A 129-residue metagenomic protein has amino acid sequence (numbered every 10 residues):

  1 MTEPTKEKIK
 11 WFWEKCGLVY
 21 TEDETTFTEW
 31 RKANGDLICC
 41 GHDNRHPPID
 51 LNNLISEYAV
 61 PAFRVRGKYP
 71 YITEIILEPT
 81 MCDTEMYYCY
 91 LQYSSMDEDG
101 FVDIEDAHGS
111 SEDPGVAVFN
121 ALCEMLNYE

Functional and structural regions predicted by a protein language model:
M1-E129: Glycine-rich anion-binding surface patch
